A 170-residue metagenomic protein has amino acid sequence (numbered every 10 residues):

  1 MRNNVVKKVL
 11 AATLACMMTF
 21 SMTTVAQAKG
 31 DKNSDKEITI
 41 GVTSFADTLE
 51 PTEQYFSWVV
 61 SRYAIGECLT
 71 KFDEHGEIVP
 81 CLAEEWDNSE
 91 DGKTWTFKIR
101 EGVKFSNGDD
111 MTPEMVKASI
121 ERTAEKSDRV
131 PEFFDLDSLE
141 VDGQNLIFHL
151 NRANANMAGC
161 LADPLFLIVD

Functional and structural regions predicted by a protein language model:
R2-L10: Bacterial N-terminal signal peptides that target proteins for export
T13-S21: Bacterial N-terminal signal peptides
F20-S34: Sec-dependent signal peptide cleavage junction
N33-E37, A64, C81-A83, E90-T94 (+3 more regions): Extracytoplasmic
G41-E90, E121, F133: N-terminal lobe/hinge region of extracytoplasmic solute-binding protein
F45-T48, G76, G102-K104, A153-N156: Solvent-exposed loop/turn segments at secondary-structure junctions within structured extracellular/periplasmic domains
E84-K126, I147: Aromatic- and charge-enriched surface segment that lines or borders ligand/interaction sites
K98, P131-D170: Surface-exposed binding/hinge segments that line and control ligand-binding clefts or catalytic entry sites
